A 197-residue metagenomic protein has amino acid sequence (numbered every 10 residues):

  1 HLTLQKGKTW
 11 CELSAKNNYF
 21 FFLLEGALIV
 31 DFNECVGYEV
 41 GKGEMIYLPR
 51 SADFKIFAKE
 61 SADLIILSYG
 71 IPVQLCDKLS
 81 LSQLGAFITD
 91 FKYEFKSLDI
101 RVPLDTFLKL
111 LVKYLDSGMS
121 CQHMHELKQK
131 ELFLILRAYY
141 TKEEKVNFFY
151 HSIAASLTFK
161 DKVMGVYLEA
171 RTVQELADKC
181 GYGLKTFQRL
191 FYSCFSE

Functional and structural regions predicted by a protein language model:
H1-T89: N-terminal regulatory/effector-sensing and dimerization cores that precede helix-turn-helix DNA-binding domains
C11, D90-D99, N147, E175: A ubiquitous short alpha-helical element
L28, L136-T141: Short alpha-helix boundary/capping elements
S80-I135, D161: Amphipathic alpha-helical segments enriched in hydrophobic/aromatic residues interleaved with Lys/Arg
R101-K113, E126-Q129, K145-R171, E175-C180: A short, Lys/Arg-enriched amphipathic alpha-helix from helix-turn-helix/homeodomain DNA-binding modules
A138, A170, Q174-E197: Basic/polar phosphate-binding segments, predominantly the helix-turn-helix DNA-binding elements of transcriptional
Y140-N147, F195: Short, Lys/Arg-enriched N-terminal segment that forms or immediately precedes the first helix of a structured domain
